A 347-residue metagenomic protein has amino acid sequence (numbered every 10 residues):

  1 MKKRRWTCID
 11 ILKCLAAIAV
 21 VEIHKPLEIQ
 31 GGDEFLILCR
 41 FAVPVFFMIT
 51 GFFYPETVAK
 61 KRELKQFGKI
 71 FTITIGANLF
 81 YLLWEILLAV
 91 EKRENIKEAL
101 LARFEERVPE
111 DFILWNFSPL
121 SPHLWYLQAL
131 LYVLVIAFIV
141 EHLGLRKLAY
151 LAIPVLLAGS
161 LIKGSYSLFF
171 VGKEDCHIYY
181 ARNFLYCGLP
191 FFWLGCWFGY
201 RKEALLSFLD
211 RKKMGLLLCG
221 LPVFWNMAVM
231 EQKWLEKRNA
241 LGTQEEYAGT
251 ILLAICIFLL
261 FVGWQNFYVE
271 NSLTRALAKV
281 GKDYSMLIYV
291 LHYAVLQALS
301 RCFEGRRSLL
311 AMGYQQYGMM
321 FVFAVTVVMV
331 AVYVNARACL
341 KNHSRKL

Functional and structural regions predicted by a protein language model:
M1-A158, I162, Y284, G305-L347: Membrane-cytosol interface segments of multi-pass membrane proteins, especially ER/Golgi lipid-handling enzymes
K13-E22, K97-L100, K163, L189-Y200 (+1 more regions): Hydrophobic alpha-helical transmembrane segments
H24-Q30, L87-L88, K163-E174, M227-R238 (+1 more regions): Juxtamembrane "helix-exit" motif on the non-cytosolic side of transmembrane helices
G31-V43, L114-Q128, L168-F191, M227-C256 (+1 more regions): Interfacial loop-to-helix transition and helix-capping segments at the boundaries of transmembrane helices
A77-F80, A152-K163, C187-P190, G215-V229 (+2 more regions): Alpha-helical transmembrane segments of multi-pass integral membrane proteins
R146-I153, A158-E203: Hydrophobic, aromatic-enriched interface-forming segments
F192, C196, I255, V327-A331 (+1 more regions): Transmembrane alpha-helical segments of multi-pass membrane transport proteins and ion-pumping complexes
A204-K279, Y284, A294, C302 (+1 more regions): Alpha-helical transmembrane segments and terminal signal-anchor/GPI-anchor hydrophobic tails, characterized by long
